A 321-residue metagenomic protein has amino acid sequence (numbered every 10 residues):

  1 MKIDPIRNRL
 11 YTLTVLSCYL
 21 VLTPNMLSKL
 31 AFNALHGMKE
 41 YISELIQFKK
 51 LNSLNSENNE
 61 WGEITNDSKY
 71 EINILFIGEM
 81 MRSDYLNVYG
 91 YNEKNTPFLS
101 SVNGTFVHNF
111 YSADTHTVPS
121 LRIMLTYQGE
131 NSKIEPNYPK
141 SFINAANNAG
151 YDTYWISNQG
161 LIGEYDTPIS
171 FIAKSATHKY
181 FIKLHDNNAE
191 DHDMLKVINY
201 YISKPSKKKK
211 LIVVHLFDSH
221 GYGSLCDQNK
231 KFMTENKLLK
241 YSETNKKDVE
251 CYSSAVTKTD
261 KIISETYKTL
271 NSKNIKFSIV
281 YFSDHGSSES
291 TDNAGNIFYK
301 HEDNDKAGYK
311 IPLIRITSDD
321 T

Functional and structural regions predicted by a protein language model:
M1-A34: Transmembrane and membrane-interface helices of multi-pass, inner-membrane envelope-modifying transferases
N25-L239, G308-K310: Active-site-proximal alpha/beta segments of enzymes that process anionic O-linked groups
S56-E60, K196-Y200, N236-I279: A long, amphipathic alpha-helix that forms part of the scaffold/cap immediately adjacent to metal-dependent active
L86, Y267, T291: Active-site-flanking alpha-helical
G90-K94, N271, I275-D319: Histidine-centered active-site microenvironments of extracellular/periplasmic hydrolases and transferases
K133-Y138, K246-T259, H301-Y309, T321: A short beta-strand-to-alpha-helix junction
N147, S318-T321: Non-catalytic, well-ordered alpha-helical segments in soluble enzyme domains
W155-S157, L211-D218, S253-V256, S278-S283 (+1 more regions): Short beta-strand segments
